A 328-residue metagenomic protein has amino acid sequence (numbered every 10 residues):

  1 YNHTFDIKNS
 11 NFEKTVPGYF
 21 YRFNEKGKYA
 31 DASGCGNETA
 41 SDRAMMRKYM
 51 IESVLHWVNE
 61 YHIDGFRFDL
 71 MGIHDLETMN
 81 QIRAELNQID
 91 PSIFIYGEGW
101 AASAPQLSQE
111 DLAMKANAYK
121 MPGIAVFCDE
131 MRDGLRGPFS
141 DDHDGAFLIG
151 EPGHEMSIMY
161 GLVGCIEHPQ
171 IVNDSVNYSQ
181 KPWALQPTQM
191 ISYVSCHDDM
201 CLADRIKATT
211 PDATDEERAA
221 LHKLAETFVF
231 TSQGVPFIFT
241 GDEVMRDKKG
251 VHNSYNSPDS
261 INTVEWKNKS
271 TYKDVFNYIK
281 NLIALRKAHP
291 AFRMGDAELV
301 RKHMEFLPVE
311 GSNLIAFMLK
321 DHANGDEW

Functional and structural regions predicted by a protein language model:
Y1-Y61, H74-D90, F94: Substrate-binding/active-site clefts of carbohydrate-active enzymes
N2-H3, G72-H74, A101, V244-R246: Active-site-proximal loop/turn and secondary-structure-junction residues that shape catalytic pockets, frequently
D6, A32-R47, H62-H74, I206-R218 (+1 more regions): The substrate-binding groove and active-site-proximal loops of carbohydrate-active enzymes, especially glycoside
D6-S10, M79, Q106-L112, G250-N253: Short aromatic-enriched loop/helix-cap "lid" or pocket-rim segments at secondary-structure transitions that line
V54-V58, R83, I191-V194, E226-F230 (+1 more regions): Non-transmembrane alpha-helical segments in soluble domains of secreted/periplasmic/extracellular proteins
R83-A84, S92-T240, V244-M245, D296-A297 (+2 more regions): Conserved alpha/beta catalytic core and glycan-binding cleft of carbohydrate-active enzymes
Y255-E265: Acyl/amide activation-and-transfer machinery of modular secondary-metabolite enzymes
E265-L299: Catalytic cores of secreted or luminal carbohydrate-active enzymes
